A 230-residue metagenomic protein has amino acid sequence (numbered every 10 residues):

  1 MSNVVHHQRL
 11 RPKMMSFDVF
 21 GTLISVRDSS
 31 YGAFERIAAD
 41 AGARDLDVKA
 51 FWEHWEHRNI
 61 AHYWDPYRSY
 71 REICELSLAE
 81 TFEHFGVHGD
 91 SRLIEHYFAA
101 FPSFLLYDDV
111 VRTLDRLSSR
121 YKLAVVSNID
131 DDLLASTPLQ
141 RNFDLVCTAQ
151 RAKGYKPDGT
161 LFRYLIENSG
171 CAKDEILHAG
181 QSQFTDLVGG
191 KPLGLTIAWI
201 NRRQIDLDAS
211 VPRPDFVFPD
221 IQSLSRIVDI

Functional and structural regions predicted by a protein language model:
M1-M15, L46, V111, D115 (+1 more regions): Asp-based, Mg2+/Mn2+-dependent phosphohydrolase catalytic module
N3-D108: N-terminal helical cap/lid subdomain that shapes the substrate entry/recognition surface in HAD-like hydrolases
